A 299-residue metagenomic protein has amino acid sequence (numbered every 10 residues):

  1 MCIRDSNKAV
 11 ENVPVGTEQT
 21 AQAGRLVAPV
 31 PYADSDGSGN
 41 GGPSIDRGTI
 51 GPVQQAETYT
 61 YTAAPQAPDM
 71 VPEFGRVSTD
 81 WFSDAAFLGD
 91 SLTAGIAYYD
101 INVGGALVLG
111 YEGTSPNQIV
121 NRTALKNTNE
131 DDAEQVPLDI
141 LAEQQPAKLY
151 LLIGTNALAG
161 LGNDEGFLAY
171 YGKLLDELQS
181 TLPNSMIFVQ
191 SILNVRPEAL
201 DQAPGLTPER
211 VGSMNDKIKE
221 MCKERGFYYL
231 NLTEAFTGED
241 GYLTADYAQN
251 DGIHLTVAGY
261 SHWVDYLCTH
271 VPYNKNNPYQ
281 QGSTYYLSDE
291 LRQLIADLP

Functional and structural regions predicted by a protein language model:
M1-S6: Conserved small/polar residues in nucleotide/adenosyl-binding loops
T20-A86, Y285-L298: N-terminal low-complexity, Pro/Thr/Ser-rich intrinsically disordered segments that act as propeptides or flexible
G75-A169: Conserved SGNH/GDSL esterase-like catalytic core that processes O-acyl groups on lipids and polysaccharides
F82-D84, Q144-L149, L182-I187, R225-Y228: Loop/turn elements at helix/coil->beta-strand transitions in domains of secreted/extracellular proteins
L152, Q190-S191: Alpha/beta-hydrolase-fold catalytic nucleophile elbow
Y171-L175, N215: Generic structural signal for well-ordered alpha-helices, preferentially at hydrophobic/aromatic core positions
V195-P299: Catalytic His-Asp segment of secreted/periplasmic serine-dependent ester chemistry enzymes
